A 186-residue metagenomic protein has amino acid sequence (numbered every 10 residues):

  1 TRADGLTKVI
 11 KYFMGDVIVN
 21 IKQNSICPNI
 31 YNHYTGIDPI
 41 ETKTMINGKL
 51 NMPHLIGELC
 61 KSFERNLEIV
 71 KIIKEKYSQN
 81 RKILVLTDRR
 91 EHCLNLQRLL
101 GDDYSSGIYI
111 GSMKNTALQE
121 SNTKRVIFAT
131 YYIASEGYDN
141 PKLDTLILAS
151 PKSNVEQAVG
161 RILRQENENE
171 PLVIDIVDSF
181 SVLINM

Functional and structural regions predicted by a protein language model:
T1, E91, D178-V182: Short histidine/acidic/glycine/proline-rich micro-motifs that form metal- and phosphate-coordinating active-site loops
T1-N32: Post-DEXD/H (motif II) to motif III coupling segment of the RecA-like Helicase ATP-binding lobe
D4-T7, N66-V70, N140, K152-E156: Amphipathic alpha-helical transducer elements in NTP-driven molecular machines
I10, L96-L100, G137, A158: Hydrophobic packing residues within well-ordered alpha-helices of enzyme cores
Y31-G36, L84-D88, I108-G111, F128-A129: Short, conserved beta-strand edge motifs with alternating hydrophobic and charged residues
T44-D88, L94-L99: Conserved interdomain hinge at the start of the Helicase C-terminal
R89-H92, Y132-A134: Alpha-helix capping/helix-boundary segments
S105-G107, G111-M186: Conserved RecA-like P-loop NTPase helicase motor core
